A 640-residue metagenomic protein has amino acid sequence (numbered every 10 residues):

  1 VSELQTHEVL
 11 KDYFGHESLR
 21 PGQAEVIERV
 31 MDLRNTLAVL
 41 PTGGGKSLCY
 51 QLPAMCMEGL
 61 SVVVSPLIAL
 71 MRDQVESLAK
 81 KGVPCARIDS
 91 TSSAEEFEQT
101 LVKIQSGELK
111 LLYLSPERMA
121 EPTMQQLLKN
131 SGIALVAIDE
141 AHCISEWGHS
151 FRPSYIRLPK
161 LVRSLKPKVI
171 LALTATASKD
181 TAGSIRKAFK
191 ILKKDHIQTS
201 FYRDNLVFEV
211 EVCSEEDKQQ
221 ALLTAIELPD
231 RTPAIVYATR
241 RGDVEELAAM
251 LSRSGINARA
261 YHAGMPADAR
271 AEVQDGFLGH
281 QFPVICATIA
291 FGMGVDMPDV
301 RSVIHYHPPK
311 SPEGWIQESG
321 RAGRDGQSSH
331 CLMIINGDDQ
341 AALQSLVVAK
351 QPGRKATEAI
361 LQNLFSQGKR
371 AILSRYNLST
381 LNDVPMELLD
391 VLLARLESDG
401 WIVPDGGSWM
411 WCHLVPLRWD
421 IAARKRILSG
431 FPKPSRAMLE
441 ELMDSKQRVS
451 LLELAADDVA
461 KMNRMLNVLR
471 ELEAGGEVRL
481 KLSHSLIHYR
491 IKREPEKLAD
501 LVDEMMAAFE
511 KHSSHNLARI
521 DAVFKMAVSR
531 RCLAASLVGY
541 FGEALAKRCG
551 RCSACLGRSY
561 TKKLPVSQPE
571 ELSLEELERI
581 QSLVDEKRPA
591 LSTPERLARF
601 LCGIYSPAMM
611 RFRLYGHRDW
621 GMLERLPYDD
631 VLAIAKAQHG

Functional and structural regions predicted by a protein language model:
V1-T6, G353-G640: Accessory DNA-binding and partner-docking regions appended to nucleic-acid-acting proteins, especially the terminal
S2-Y13, E17-P21, E25-S47, A54-M57 (+1 more regions): Helicase motor core with emphasis on the C-terminal RecA-like subdomain
